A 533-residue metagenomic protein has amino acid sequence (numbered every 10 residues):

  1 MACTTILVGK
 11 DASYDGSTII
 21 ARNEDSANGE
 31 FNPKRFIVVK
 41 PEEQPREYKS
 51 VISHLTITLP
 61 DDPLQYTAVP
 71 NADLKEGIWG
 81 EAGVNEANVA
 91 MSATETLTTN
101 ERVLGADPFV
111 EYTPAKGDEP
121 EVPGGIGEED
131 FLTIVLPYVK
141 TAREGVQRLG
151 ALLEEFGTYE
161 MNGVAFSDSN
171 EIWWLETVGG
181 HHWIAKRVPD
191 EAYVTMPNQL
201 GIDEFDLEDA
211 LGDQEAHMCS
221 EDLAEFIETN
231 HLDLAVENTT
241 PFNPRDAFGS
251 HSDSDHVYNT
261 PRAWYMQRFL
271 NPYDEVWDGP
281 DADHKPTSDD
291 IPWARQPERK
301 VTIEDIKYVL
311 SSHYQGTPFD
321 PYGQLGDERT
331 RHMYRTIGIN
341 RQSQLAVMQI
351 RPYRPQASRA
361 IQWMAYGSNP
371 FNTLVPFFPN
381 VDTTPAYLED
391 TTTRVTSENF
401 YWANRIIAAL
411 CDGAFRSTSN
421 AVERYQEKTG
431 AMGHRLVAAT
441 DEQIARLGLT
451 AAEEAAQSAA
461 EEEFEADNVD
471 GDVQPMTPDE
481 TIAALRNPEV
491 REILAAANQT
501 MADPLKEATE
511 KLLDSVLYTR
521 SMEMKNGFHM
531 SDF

Functional and structural regions predicted by a protein language model:
A2-E128, R148-D283: A contiguous strand-loop segment
D61-Y66, V146-Q147, Q324-H332: Short Pro/Gly-enriched beta-strand edge/turn motifs at strand-loop
L132-Y138: Short, well-ordered beta-strand elements within core beta-sheets of diverse protein domains
Y138-E144: Short, charged, surface-exposed loops that flank catalytic or proteolytic processing sites
G145-E154, I306-L310: Short, well-structured alpha-helical segments that form the helix of a local strand-helix-strand
A224-Y353, S358: Glycine-rich, aromatic-lined ligand/substrate-binding cores of catalytic and carbohydrate-binding domains
F319-E454: Substrate-recognition/cap regions that form aromatic- and gly/pro-loop-enriched pockets for small-molecule ligands
K428-F533: Histidine-centered catalytic/metal-binding microenvironments
